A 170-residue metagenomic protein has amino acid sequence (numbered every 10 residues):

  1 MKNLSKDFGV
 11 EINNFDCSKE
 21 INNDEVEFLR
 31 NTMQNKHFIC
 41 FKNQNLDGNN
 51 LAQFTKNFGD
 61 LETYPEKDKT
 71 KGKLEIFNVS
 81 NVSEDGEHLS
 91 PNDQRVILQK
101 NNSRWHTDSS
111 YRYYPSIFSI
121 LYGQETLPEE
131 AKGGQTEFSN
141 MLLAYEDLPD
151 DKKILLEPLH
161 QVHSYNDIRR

Functional and structural regions predicted by a protein language model:
M1-R170: Non-heme Fe(II) oxygenase catalytic core, chiefly the N-lobe of the double-stranded beta-helix
